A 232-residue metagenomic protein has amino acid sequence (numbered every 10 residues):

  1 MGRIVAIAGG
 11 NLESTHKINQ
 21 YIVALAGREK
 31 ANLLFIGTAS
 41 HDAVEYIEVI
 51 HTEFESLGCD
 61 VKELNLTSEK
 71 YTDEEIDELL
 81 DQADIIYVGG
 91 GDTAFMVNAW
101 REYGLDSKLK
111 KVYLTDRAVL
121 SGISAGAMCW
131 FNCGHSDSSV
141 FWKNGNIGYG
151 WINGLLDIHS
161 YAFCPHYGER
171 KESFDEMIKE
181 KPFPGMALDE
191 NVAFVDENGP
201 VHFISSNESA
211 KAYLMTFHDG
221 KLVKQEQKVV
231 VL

Functional and structural regions predicted by a protein language model:
M1, R28-L33, A83, R117: A general structural motif
M1-R28, H41-E48, T52-S56, S136 (+1 more regions): C-terminal and late-domain segments of enzyme folds
A6, I85-G89, S121-G122, F163: Structural motif
G10, G91-T93, G126: Short glycine-rich anion-binding loops that position phosphate/pyrophosphate groups of nucleotides and phosphorylated
L34, A39-E78, I85: Class I S-adenosyl-L-methionine
L66-V119: Flexible gly/pro-rich beta->alpha loop and the following alpha-helix that scaffold active-site loops
V97-A99, Y103-E169: Class I SAM-dependent methyltransferase SAM-binding "motif I" and its flanking Rossmann-like core
